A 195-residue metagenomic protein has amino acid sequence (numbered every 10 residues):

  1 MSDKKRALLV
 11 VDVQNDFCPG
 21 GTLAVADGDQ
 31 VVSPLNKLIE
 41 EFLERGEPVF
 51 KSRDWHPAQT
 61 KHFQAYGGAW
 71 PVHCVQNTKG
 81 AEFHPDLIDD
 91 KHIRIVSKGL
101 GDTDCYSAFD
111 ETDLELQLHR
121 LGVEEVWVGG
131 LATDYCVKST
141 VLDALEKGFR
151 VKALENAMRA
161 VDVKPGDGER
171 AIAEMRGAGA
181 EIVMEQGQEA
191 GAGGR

Functional and structural regions predicted by a protein language model:
M1-G99, R120, R150-K152, V161-R195: Active-site acidic carboxylates
S33, K37, F109-L116, S139: Short, contiguous clusters of charged residues that form electrostatic/catalytic patches at enzyme active sites, used
L38-E41, V137-G148: Histidine-anchored nucleotide/phosphate-binding helix
H62-F63, Y106-F109, S139, K164-P165: Short, well-ordered secondary-structure micro-motifs
K98-E125: Alpha-helical scaffold elements lining the catalytic groove of polysaccharide deacetylases
L100-D102, A132, A157: Active-site-proximal loop/turn and secondary-structure-junction residues that shape catalytic pockets, frequently
V123-C136, A153-E155: Glycine-rich anion-binding loop/nest that anchors nucleotide
Y135, A160-V161: Short, solvent-exposed loop/turn segments at secondary-structure junctions
